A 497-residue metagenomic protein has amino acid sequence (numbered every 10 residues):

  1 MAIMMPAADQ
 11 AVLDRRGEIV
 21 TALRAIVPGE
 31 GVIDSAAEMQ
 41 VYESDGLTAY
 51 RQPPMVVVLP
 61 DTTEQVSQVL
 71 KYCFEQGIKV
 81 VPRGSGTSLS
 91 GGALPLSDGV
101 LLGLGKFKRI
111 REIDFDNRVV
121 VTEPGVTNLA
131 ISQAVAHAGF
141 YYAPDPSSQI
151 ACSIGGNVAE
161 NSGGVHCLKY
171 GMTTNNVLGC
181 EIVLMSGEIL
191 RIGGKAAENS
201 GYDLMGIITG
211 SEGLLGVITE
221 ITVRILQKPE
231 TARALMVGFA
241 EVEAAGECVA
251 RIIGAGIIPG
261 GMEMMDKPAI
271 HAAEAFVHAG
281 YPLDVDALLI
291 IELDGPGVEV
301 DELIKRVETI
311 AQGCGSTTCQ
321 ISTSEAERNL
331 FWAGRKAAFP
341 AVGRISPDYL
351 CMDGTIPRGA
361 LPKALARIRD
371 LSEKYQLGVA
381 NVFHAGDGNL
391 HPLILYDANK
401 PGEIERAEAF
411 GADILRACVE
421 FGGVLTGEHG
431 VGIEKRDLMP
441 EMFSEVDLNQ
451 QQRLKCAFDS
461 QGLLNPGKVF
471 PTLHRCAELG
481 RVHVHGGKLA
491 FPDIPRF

Functional and structural regions predicted by a protein language model:
M1-F497: Noncatalytic alpha-helical scaffold of FAD-dependent oxidoreductases
